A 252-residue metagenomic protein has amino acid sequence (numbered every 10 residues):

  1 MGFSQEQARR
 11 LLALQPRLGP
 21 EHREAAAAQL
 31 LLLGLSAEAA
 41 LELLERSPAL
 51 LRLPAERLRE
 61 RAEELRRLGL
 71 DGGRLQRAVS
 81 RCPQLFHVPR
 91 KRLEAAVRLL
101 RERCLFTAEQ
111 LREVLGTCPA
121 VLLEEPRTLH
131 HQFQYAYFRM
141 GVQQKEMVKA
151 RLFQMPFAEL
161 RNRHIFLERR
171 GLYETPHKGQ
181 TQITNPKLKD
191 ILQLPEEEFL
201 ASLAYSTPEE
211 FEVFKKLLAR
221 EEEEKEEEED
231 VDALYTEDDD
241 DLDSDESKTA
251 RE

Functional and structural regions predicted by a protein language model:
M1-E252: Long amphipathic alpha-helical repeat/alpha-solenoid cores
